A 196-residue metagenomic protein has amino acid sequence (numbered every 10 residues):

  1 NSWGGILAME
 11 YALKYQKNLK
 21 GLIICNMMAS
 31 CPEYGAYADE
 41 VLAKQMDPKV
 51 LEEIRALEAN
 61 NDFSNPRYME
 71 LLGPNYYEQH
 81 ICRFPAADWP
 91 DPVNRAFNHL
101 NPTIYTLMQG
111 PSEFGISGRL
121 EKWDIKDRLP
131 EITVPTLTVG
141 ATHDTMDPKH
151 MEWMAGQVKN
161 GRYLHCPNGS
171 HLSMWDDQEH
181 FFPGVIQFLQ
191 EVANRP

Functional and structural regions predicted by a protein language model:
N1-Y37: Conserved hydrolase catalytic core segment
L13-K17, W153-G156, Q187: Short, well-ordered alpha-helices that flank and scaffold nucleotide-derived cofactor binding pockets
M28-A29, C82, H143: Flexible, active-site-proximal loop/turn residues at the rims of small-molecule/cofactor binding pockets and catalytic
S30, M146, L172: Active-site loop signature of alpha/beta-hydrolase-fold enzymes
E33-A38, M151, D176-Q178: Short aromatic-enriched loop/helix-cap "lid" or pocket-rim segments at secondary-structure transitions that line
K44-Q45, K49-P130, V134: Alpha/beta-hydrolase
K126-G169: Conserved loop-alpha-helix segment in the C-terminal half of the alpha/beta-hydrolase fold that carries the catalytic
N160-P196: Catalytic active-site module of serine/aspartate enzymes centered on a nucleophile-bearing elbow/loop
